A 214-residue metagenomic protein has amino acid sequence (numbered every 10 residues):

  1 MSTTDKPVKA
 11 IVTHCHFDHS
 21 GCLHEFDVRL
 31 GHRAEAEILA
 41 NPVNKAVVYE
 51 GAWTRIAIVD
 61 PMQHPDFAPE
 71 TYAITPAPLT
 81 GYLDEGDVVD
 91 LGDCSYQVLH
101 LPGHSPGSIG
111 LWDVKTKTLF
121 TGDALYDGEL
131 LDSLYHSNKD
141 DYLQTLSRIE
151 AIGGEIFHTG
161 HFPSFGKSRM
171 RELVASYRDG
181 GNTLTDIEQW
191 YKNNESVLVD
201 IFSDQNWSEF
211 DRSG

Functional and structural regions predicted by a protein language model:
M1-D84, V88, D179-N182: Active-site HxH/HxHxD metal-binding segment of metal-dependent hydrolases
V28-L30, E172-Y191, V197: Core catalytic region of metal-dependent phosphoesterases/phosphodiesterases, especially metallo-beta-lactamase-like
I38-A46, E129-H136, Y191: Short, charged, surface-exposed secondary-structure boundary motifs
R55-D60, I74-P78, L146, P163-S168 (+1 more regions): A general structural signal for short secondary-structure boundary/capping elements
I74, G81, V88, S95-G181: Metallo-beta-lactamase
E188-G214: C-terminal regulatory/interaction regions
